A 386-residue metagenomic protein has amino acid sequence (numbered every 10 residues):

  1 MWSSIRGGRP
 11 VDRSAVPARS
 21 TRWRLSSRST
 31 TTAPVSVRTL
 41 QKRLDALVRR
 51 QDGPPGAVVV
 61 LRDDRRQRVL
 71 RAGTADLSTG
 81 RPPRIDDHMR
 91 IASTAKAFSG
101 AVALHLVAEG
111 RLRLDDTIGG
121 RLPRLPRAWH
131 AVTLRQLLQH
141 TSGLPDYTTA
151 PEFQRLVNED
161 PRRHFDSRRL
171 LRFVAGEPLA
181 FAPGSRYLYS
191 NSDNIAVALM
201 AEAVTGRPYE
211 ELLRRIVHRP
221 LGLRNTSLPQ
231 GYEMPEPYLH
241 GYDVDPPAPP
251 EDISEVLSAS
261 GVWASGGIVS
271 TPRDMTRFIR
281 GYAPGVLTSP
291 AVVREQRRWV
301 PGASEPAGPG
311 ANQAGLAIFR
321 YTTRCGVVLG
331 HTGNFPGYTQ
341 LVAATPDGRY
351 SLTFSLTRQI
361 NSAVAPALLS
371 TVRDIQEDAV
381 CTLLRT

Functional and structural regions predicted by a protein language model:
M1-P83, H105-R113, Q139, A203 (+3 more regions): N-terminal leader/targeting segments and the immediately adjacent pre-domain N-terminus
R38, P55, D63-V69, T74-Y189: Active-site-proximal loop and beta-strand segments within enzyme catalytic domains
V58-V60, R90, Q136-L138, L188 (+3 more regions): Structural recognition of the beta-strand scaffold that forms the well-ordered cores of secreted hydrolase catalytic
D63, Y321, A344-D347: Active-site beta-strand termini and strand-to-loop segments that position acidic
R68-L70, H331, T339-Q359: Short, well-ordered beta-strand elements
V69, W129-T332: Short, surface-exposed loop or secondary-structure junction motifs that flank catalytic or metal-binding residues
T74-L77, A259, R358-N361: A short acidic/small-residue loop/turn micro-motif
G315-I318, F335-A343: Short glycine-rich, acidic/polar surface loops and turns
